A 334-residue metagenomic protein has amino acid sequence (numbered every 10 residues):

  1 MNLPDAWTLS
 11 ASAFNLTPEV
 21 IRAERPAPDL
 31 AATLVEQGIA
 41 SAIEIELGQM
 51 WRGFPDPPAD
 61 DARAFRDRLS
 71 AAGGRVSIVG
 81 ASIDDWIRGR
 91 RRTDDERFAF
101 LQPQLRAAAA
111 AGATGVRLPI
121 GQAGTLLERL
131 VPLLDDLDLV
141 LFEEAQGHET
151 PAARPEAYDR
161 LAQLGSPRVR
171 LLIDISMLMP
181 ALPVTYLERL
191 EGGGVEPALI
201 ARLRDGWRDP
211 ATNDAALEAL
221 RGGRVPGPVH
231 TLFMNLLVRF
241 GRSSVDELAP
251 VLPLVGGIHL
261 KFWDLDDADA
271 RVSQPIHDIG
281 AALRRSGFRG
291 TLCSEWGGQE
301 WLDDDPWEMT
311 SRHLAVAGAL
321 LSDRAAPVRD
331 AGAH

Functional and structural regions predicted by a protein language model:
M1-L3, R68-R75, D85-G192, E196-D209: Active-site acidic/histidine proton-transfer and metal-coordination neighborhood in alpha/beta enzyme cores
D5-F14, S41-I45, V76-A81, V116-L118 (+4 more regions): Hydrophobic faces of well-ordered beta-strands that scaffold small-molecule active sites in alpha/beta enzyme cores
S12-E19, E46-M50, A81-D84, G121-A123 (+5 more regions): Active-site beta-loop-alpha junctions enriched in small/polar residues
V20-R25, P55-D56, R91-R92, R154 (+2 more regions): Gly/Pro-rich active-site loop or hairpin
R25-Q49, A107-G115: Catalytic domains of carbohydrate-active enzymes, especially glycoside hydrolases
P26, P55-A62, R91-Q102: Glycine-rich anion/phosphate-binding loops
I43-D67: Glycine-rich, proline-tolerant flexible connector loops at the mouths of alpha/beta enzymes
D303-R329: C-terminal helical cap(s) of enzyme catalytic domains, especially alpha/beta-barrels
